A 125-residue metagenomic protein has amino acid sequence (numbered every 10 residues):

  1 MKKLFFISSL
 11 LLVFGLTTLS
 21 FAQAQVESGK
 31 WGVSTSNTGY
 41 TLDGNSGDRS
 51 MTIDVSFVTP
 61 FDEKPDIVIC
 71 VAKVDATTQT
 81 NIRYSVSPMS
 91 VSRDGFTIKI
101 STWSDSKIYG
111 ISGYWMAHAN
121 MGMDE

Functional and structural regions predicted by a protein language model:
M1-L4: Positively charged n-region of N-terminal signal peptides that target proteins for export
I7-S8, D94: Composition-driven detection of intrinsically disordered, low-complexity segments
S8-T17: Bacterial N-terminal signal peptides
T18-T78, I82-Y84, P88-E125: Extracellular receptor-binding modules and their adjoining Ser/Thr/Gly/Asp/Asn-rich linkers
